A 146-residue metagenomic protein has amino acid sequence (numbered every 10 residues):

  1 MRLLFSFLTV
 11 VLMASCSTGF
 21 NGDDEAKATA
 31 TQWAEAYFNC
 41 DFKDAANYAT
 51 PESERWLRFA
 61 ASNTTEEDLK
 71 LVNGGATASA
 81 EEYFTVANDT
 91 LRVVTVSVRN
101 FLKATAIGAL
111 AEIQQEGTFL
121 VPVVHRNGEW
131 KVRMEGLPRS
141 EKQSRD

Functional and structural regions predicted by a protein language model:
M1-S17: Sec-dependent bacterial lipoprotein signal peptides
T9, A26, A49, P122-V124: Intrinsically disordered, low-complexity regions enriched in Ser/Pro/Gly/Gln/His and often acidic
S15-N39, N47: Short, low-complexity N-terminal intrinsically disordered segments enriched in polar/charged residues
K27-A28, F42-A104: Short solvent-exposed beta->alpha transition segments
T85-D146: Exposed beta-sheet edge and beta->alpha loop/turn motif
